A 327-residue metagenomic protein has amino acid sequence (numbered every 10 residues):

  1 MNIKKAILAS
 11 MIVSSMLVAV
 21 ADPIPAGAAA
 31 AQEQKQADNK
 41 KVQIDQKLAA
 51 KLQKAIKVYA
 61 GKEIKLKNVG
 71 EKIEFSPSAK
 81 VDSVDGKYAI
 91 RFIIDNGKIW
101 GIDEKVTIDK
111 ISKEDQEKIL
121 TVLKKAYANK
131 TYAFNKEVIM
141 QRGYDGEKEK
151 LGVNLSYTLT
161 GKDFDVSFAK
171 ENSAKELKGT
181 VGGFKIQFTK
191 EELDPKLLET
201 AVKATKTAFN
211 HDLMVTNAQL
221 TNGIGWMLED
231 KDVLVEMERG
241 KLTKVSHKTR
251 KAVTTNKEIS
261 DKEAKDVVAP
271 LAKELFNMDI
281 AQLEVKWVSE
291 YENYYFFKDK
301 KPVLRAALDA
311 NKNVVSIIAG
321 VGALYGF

Functional and structural regions predicted by a protein language model:
M1-F327: Long, terminal "pre-/pro-" and other extracytoplasmic accessory regions that lie outside the mature folded/catalytic
